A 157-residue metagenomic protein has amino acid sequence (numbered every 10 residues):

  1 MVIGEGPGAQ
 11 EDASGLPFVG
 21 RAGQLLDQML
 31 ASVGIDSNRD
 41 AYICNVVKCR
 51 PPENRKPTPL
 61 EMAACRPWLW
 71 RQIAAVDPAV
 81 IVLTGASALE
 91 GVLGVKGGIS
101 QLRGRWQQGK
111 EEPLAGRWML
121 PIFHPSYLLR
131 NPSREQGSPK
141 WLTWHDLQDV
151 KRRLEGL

Functional and structural regions predicted by a protein language model:
M1-L157: A polyanion-binding, active-site-adjacent surface
